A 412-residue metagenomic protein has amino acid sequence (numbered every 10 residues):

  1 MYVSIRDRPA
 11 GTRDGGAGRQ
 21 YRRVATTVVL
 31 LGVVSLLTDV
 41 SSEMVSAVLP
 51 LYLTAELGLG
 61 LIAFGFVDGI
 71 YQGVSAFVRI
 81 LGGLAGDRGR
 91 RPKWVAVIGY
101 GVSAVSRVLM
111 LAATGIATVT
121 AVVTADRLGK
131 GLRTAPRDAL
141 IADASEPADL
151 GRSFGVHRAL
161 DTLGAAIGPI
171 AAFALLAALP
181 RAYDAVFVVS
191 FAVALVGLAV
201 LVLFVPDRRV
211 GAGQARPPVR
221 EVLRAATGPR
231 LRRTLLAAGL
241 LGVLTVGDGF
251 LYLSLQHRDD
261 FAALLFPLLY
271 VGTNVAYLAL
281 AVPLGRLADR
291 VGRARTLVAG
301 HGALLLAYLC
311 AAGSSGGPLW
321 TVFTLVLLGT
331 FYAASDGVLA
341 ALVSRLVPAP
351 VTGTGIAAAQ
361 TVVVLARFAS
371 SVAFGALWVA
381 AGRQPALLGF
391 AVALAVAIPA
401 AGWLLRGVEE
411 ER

Functional and structural regions predicted by a protein language model:
Y2-A25, P206-L240: Juxtamembrane intracellular "pre-TM" segments in multi-pass secondary transporters
G18-Q72, L231-L269: Helix-loop boundary and gating motifs at the non-cytosolic
L51-E56, I167-A185, A369-P385: Transmembrane alpha-helix termini and helix-breaking/packing motifs in multi-pass membrane transporters
V78-R91, L176, A279-R293, W378-V379: Helix-to-loop junctions at the C-terminal end of transmembrane segments in multipass secondary transporters
W94-V108, F191, R295-C310, A391: Structural signature of the two symmetry-related core transmembrane helices
V122-L163: Cytoplasmic helix-loop-helix junction between adjacent transmembrane helices in 12-TM secondary transporters
F173, F191-G213, A397-L405: C-terminal membrane-cytosol helix-exit motif in multi-pass small-molecule transporters
R293-L339: C-terminal transmembrane helical hairpin of 12-TM major facilitator-type secondary transporters
